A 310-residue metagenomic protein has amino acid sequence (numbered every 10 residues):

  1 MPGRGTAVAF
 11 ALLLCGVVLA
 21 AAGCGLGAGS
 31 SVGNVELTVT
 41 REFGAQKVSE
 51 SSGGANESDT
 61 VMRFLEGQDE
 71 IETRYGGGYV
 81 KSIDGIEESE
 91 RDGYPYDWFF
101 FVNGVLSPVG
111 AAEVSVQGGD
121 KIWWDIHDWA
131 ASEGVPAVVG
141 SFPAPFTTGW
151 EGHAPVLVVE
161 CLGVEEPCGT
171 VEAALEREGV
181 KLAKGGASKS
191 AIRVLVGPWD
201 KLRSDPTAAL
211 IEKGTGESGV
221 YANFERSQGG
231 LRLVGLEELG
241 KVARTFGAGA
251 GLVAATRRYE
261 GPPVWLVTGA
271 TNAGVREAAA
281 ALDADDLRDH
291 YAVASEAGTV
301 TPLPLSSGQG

Functional and structural regions predicted by a protein language model:
M1-L12: Bacterial N-terminal signal peptides that target proteins for export
A20-G23: C-terminal motif of bacterial Sec signal peptides marking the signal peptidase cleavage site
G25-G27: Bacterial signal peptide processing site
S30-S51, P145-T148, H153-A154: Eukaryote-biased recognition of intrinsically disordered, low-complexity regulatory segments
E36-T40, F99, W123-D125: Soluble periplasmic/extracytoplasmic beta-strand elements of cell-envelope proteins
V61-V109, E113-V114: Hydrophobic, secondary-structure "cap" segments at the distal end of domains
V116-G310: Solvent-exposed alpha-helical segments and adjacent loops that form catalytic or protein-interaction surfaces
